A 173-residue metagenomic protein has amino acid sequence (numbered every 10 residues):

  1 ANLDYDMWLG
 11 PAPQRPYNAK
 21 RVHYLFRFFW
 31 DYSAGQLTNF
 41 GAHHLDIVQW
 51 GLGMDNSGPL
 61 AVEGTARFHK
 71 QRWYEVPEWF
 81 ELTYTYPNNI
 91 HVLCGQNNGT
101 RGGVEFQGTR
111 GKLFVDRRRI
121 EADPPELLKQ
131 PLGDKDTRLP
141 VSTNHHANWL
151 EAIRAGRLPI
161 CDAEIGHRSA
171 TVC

Functional and structural regions predicted by a protein language model:
A1: Basic phosphate/pyrophosphate-binding loop/patch that engages nucleotide-derived ligands
D6-N88: Rossmann-like dinucleotide-binding domain that binds NAD(P)(H)
Q14, G53-M54, K112, A155-P159: Short, well-ordered loop/turn and helix-capping segments at boundaries between secondary-structure elements and domains
H23-D31, L127-L132, W149-R157: Short glycine/proline-rich turn/loop motifs
G35-T38, A42-Q49, T143-A147, E164-C173: A structural signal for well-ordered alpha-helical segments within the folded catalytic domains of diverse enzymes
L37, R138, P159-D162: Alpha-helix N-cap/helix-initiation motif
A66, V76, T83-T143: NAD(P)-dinucleotide binding in Rossmann-like oxidoreductases
E75, A152-C173: C-terminal helix-rich "cap/oligomerization" subdomain common to oxidoreductases
